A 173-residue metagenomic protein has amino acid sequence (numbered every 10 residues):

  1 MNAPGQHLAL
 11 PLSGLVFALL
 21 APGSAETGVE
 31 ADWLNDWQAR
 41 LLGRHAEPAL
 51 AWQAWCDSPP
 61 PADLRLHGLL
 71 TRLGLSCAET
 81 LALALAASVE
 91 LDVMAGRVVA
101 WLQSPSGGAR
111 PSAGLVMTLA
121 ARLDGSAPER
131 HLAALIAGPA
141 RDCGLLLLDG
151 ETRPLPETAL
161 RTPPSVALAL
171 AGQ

Functional and structural regions predicted by a protein language model:
M1-Q173: Intrinsically disordered, low-complexity N-terminal extensions of AAA+/P-loop NTPases that precede the structured
